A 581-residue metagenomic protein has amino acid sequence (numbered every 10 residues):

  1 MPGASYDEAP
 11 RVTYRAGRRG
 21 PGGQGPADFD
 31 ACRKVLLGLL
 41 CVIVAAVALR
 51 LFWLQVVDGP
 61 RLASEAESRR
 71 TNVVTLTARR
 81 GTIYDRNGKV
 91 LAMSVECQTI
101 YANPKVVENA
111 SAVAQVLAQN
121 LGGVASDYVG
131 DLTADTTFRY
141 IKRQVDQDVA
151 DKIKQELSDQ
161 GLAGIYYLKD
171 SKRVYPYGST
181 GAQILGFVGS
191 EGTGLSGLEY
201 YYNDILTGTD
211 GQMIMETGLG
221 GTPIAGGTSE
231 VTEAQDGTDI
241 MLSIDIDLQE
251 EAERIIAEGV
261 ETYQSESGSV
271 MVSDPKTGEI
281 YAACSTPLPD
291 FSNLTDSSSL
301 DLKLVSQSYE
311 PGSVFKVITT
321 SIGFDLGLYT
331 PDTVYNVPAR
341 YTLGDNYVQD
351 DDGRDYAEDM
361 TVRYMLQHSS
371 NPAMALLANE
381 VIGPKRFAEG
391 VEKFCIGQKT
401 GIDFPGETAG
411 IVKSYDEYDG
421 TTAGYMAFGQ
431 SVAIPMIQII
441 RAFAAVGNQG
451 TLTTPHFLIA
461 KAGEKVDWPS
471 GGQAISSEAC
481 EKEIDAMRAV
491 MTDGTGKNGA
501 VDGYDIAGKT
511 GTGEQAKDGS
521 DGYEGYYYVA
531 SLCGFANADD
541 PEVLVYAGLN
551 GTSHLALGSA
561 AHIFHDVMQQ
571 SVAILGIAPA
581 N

Functional and structural regions predicted by a protein language model:
M1-S292, R386-K393, A556-N581: Periplasmic/cell-envelope proteins involved in peptidoglycan metabolism and beta-lactam response
G22-G25, C32, T75, Y140 (+11 more regions): A general structural-boundary detector
N87, S171, I256, M487 (+2 more regions): Short, well-ordered turn and helix-capping elements at secondary-structure junctions
A92, G218-S229, S273-G312, I318-L549 (+2 more regions): Beta-lactam-recognizing serine transpeptidase/beta-lactamase-like catalytic domain environment
